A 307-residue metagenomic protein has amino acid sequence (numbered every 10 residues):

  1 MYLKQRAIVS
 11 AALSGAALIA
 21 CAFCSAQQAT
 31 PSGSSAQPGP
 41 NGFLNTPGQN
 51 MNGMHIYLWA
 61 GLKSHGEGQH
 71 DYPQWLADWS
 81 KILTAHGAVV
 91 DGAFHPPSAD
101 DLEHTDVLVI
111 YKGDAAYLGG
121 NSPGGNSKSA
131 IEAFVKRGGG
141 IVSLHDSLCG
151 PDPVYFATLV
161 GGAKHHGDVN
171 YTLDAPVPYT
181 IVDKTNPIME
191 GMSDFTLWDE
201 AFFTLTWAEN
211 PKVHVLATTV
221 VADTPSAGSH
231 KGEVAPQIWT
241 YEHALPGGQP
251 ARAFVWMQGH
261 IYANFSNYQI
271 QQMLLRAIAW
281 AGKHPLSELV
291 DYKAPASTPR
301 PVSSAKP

Functional and structural regions predicted by a protein language model:
Y2-L13: Bacterial N-terminal signal peptides that target proteins for export
P31-G53, D78-K81, A85, T224-P236 (+1 more regions): Extracellular ligand-binding/catalytic regions of CAZymes and related secreted enzymes and adhesion modules
Q37-P47, D168-P250: Catalytic beta-strand/loop cores that center a nucleophilic Ser/Cys/Thr and support acyl-enzyme chemistry
Y57-L58, S64-G150: Helical hinge/lid and interdomain linker segments adjacent to catalytic or ligand-binding clefts that mediate domain
K63-S64, S98, D114-A115, L148-G150 (+3 more regions): Short, solvent-exposed loop/turn segments at secondary-structure junctions
D114-D194: A glycine-rich, often tryptophan-bearing local segment used as a flexible ligand/cofactor-contacting loop or short
